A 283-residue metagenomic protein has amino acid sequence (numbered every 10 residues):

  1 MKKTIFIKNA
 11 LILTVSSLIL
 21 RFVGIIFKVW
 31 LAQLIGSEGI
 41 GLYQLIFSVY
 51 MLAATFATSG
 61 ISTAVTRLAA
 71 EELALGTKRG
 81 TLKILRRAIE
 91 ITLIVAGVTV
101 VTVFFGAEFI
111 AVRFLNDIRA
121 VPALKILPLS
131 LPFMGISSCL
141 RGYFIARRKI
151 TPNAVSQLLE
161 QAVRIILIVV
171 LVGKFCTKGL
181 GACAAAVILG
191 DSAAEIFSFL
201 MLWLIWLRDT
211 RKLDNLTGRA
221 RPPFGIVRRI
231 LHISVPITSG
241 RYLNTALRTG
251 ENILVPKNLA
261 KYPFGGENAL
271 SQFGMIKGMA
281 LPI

Functional and structural regions predicted by a protein language model:
M1-V23, R79, K83, A220-R241: N-terminal membrane topogenesis motif
T4, A53-E90, I145-T151: Transmembrane-helix boundary and interhelical linker motifs in polytopic inner-membrane proteins
L31-L52, L180, A184-I188, R228-I233 (+1 more regions): Interfacial/gating helices of multi-pass transporter permease domains
Q44-A69, L73, T92, L129-F133 (+2 more regions): Small-residue-rich midsections of specific transmembrane alpha-helices
V98-V121: Short membrane-interface helical motifs at transmembrane helix boundaries in multi-pass membrane transporters
D117-L140: Alpha-helical transmembrane segments of multi-pass membrane proteins
F133-S156: Membrane-interface junctions at transmembrane-helix termini in multi-pass inner-membrane proteins
S156-V170, K178-D209: Hydrophobic alpha-helical transmembrane segments
